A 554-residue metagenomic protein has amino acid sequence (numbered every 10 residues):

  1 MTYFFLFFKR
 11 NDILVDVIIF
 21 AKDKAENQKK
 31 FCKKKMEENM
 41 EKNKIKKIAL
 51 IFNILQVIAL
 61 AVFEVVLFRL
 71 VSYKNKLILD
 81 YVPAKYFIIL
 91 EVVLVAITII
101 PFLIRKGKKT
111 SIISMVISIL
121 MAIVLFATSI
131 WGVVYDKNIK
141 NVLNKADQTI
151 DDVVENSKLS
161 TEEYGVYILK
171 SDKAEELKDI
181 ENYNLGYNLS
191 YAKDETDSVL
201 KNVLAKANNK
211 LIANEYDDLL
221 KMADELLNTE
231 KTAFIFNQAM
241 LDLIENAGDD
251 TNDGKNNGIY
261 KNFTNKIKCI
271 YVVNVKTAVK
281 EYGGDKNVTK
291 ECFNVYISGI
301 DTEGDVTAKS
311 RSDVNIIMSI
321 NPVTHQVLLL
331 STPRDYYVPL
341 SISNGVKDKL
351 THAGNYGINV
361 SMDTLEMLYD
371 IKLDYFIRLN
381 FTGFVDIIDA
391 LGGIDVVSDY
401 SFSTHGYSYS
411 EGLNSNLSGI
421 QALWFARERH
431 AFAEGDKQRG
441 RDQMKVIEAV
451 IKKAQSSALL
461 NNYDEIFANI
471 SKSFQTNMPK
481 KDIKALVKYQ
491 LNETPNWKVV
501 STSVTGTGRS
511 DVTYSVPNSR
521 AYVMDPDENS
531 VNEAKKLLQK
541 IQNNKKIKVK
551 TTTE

Functional and structural regions predicted by a protein language model:
T2-F8: Hydrophobic alpha-helical signal peptides and transmembrane signal-/tail-anchor segments that drive secretory-pathway
K9-I13, V17-E26, K30-K33: Short, positively charged and aromatic/hydrophobic N-terminal segments
N43-Q56, R105-I119: N-terminal Sec-pathway targeting helices
I48-F102: Membrane-embedded alpha-helical segments of integral membrane proteins
T110-V134: Internal/C-terminal transmembrane anchor helices
T128-D151: Hydrophobic alpha-helical transmembrane segments in integral membrane proteins
N144-D147, V154-E162, Y167-S171, E176-E554: Non-catalytic, solvent-exposed segments at the cell envelope interface
